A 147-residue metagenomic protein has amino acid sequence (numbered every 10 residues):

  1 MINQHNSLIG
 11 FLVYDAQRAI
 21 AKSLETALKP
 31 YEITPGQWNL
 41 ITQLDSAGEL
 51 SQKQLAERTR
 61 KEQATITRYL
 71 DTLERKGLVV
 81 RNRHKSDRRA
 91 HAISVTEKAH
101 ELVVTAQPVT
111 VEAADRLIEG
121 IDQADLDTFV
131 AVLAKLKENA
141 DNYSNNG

Functional and structural regions predicted by a protein language model:
M1-I2, Q123-G147: C-terminal regulatory/oligomerization modules of transcriptional regulators
M1-Y31: N-terminal leader segment of winged-helix/HTH proteins
Y14, T42-S46, Q107: Short, locally clustered residues in the helix-turn-helix/winged-helix DNA-binding domain
A21, S51, D71-A134: Charged, amphipathic alpha-helical coiled-coil/dimerization segments
Y31-Q37, T96, D122: Short helix-coil-helix linker/hinge
A56: The alpha-helix within a helix-turn-helix
E62-T65: Helix-turn-helix DNA-binding motif, specifically the short coil turn and the N-cap/start of the second
